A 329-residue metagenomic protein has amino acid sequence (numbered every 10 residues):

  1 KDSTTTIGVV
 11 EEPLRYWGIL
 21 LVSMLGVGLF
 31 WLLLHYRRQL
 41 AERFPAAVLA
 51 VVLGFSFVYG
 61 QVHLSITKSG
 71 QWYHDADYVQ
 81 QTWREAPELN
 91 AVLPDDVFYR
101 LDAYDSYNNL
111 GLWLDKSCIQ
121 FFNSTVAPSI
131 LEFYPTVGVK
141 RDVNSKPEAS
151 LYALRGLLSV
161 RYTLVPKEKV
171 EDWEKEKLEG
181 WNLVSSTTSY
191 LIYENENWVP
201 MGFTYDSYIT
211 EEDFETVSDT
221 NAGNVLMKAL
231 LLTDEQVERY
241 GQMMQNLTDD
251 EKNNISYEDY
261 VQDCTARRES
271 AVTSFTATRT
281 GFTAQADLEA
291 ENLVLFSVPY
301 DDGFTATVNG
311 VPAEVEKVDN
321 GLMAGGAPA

Functional and structural regions predicted by a protein language model:
K1-R267, R279-T283, L295: Conserved luminal/periplasmic juxtamembrane motif of membrane-embedded glycan-processing enzymes
M244-A329: Active-site-proximal, structured, solvent-exposed surfaces of multi-pass membrane proteins that position macromolecular
